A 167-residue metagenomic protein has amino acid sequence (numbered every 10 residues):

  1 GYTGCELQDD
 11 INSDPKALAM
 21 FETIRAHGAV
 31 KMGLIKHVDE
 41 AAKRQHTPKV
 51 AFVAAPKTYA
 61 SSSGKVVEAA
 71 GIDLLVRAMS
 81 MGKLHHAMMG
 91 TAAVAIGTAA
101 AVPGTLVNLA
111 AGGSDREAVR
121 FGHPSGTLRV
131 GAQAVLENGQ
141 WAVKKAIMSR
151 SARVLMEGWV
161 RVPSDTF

Functional and structural regions predicted by a protein language model:
G1-F167: Active-site proximal loop and beta-alpha junction motif in alpha/beta enzyme cores
